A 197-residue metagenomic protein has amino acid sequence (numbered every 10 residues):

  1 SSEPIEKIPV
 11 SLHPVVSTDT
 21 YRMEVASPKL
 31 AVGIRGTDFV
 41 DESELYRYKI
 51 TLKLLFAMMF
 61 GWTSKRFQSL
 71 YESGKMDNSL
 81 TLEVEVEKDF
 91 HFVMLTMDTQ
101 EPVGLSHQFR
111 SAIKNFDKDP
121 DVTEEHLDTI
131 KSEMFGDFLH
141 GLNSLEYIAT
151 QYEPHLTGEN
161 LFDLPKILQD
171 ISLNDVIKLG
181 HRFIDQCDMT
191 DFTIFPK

Functional and structural regions predicted by a protein language model:
S1, P196-K197: C-terminal structured interaction module
S1-F39: An aromatic/glycine/proline-enriched structural segment found at the starts of mature extracellular/organellar domains
S2-I8, P120-D128: A short, aromatic/hydrophobic, helix- or strand-capping loop or linear motif that either lines the entrance/gate
A31-D38, F67-K118, E125-I171, C187-P196: M16 family metallopeptidases and their MPP-like homologs
V32, S43-F60, L70: Active/ligand-binding-proximal structured segments within catalytic/core domains that scaffold catalytic residues
L173-R182: Low-complexity, intrinsically disordered Gly/Pro/Thr-rich segments
